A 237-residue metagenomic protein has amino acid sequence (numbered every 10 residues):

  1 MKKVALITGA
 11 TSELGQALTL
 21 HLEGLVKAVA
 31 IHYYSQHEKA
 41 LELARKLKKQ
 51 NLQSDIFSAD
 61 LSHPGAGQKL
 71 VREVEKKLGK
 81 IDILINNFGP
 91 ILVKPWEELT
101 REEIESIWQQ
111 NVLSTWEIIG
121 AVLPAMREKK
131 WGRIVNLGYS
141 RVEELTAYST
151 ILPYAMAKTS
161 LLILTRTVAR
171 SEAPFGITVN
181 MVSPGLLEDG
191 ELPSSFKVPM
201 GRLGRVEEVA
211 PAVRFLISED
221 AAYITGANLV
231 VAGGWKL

Functional and structural regions predicted by a protein language model:
T11-S12: Conserved glycine-rich cofactor-binding loop
K27-E42: Conserved glycine-rich Rossmann-like NAD(P)H-binding loop of the short-chain dehydrogenase/reductase
Q68, I91-E105, T146-P153, E191-L192: Conserved mid-core segment of classical short-chain dehydrogenase/reductases
P90, E97-E117, W131, V135 (+2 more regions): Catalytic Tyr-X3-Lys loop
Q110-W131, V142, A169-R170, P174 (+1 more regions): Amphipathic alpha-helical dimer-interface segment in Rossmann-like NAD(P)H-dependent oxidoreductases
V135-S160, T165-P174, L186: Catalytic loop of short-chain dehydrogenase/reductase
A173, T178, I224-G226: Short, small/polar-rich loop/turn modules that mediate ligand/substrate recognition or access, typified
R205-K236: C-terminal substrate-recognition "lid" of short-chain dehydrogenase/reductases
